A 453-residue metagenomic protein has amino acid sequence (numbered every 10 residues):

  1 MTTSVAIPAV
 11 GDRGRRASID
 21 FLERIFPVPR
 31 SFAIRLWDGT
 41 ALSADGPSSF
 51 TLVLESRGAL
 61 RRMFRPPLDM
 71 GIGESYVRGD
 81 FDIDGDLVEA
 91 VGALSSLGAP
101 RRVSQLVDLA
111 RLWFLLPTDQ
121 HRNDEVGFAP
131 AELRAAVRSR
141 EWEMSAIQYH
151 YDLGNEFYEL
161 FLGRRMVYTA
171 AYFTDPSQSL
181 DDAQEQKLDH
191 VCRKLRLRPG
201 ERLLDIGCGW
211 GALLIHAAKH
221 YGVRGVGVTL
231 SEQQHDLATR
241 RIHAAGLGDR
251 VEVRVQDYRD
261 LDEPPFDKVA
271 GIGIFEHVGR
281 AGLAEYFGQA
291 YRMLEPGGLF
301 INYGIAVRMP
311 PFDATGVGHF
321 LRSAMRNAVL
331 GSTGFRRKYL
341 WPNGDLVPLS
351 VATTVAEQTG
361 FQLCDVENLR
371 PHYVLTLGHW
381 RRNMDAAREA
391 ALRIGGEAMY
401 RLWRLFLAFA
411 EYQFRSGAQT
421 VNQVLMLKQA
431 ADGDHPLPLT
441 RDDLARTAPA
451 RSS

Functional and structural regions predicted by a protein language model:
M1-Q178, A183-Q184, H190: Feature captures hydrophobic
P199-G207: Conserved class I S-adenosyl-L-methionine
W210-Y221: Conserved SAM-binding loop of SAM-dependent methyltransferases across substrates and taxa, primarily the Class I
A245-Y258: Conserved SAM-binding strand-loop segment of SAM-dependent methyltransferases
R259-V269: A short acidic, Gly/Pro-enriched loop at the edge of an enzyme's catalytic core that lines a small-molecule cofactor
A284-P296: A short glycine-rich, Lys/Arg-flanked "PGG" loop and its adjoining helix->strand segment in the class I
G297-I305: Conserved beta-strand signature within the Rossmann-like core of class I S-adenosyl-L-methionine
A306-G433, R441-D443: Substrate-binding/catalytic lobe of Class I Rossmann-like enzymes that use SAM or dcSAM, i.e., the mid-to-C-terminal
